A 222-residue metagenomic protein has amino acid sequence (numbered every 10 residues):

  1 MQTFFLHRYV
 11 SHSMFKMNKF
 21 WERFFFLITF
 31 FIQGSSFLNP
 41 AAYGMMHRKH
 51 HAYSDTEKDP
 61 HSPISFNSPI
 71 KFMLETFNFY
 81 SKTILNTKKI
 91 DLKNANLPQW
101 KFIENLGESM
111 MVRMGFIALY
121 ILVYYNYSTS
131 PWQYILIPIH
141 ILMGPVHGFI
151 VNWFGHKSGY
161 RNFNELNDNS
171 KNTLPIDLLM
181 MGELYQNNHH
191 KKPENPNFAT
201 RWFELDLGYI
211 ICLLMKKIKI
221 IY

Functional and structural regions predicted by a protein language model:
M1-I150, F154, Y185, E194-Y222: Non-catalytic, topology-defining segments of multipass membrane proteins
F37, K93-K101, R161-Y185, K191-K192: Active-site-proximal inter-transmembrane loops
L136-M180: Alpha-helical transmembrane anchor segments
